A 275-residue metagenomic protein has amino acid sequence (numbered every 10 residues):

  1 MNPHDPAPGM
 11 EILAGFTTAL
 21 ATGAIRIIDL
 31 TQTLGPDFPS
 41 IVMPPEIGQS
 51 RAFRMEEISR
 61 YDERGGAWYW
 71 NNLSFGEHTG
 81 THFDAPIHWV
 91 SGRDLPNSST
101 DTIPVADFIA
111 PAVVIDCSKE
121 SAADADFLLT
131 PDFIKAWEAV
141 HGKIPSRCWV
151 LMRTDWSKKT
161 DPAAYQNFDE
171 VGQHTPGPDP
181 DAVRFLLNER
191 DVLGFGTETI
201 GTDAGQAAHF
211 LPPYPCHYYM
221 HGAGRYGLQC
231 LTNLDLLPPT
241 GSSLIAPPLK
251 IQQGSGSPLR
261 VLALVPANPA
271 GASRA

Functional and structural regions predicted by a protein language model:
M1-A275: Active-/binding-site microenvironments in catalytic and ligand-binding cores
